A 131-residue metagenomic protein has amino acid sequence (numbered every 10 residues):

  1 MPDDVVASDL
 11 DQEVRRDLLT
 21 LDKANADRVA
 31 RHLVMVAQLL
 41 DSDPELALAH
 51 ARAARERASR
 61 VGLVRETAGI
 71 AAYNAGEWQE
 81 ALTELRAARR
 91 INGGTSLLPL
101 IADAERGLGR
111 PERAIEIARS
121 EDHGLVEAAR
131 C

Functional and structural regions predicted by a protein language model:
M1-R31: N-terminal leader/linker segments that initiate helical-solenoid repeat arrays
L19-A24, R52-R60, R86-G93, S120-A128: Solenoid-like repeat scaffolds
D22-E56, T67: Alpha-helical segment of the N-proximal tetratricopeptide repeat
Q38-L39, A71, A102-A104: Residue-level signature for tetratricopeptide repeat
L40-S42, A75, L108: Structural motif corresponding to the intra-repeat A-B loop/turn of tetratricopeptide repeats
V64, L97-L98: TPR alpha-solenoid repeat register
L100-C131: Histidine/lysine/aspartate-rich catalytic loop segments that bind and position anionic ligands
